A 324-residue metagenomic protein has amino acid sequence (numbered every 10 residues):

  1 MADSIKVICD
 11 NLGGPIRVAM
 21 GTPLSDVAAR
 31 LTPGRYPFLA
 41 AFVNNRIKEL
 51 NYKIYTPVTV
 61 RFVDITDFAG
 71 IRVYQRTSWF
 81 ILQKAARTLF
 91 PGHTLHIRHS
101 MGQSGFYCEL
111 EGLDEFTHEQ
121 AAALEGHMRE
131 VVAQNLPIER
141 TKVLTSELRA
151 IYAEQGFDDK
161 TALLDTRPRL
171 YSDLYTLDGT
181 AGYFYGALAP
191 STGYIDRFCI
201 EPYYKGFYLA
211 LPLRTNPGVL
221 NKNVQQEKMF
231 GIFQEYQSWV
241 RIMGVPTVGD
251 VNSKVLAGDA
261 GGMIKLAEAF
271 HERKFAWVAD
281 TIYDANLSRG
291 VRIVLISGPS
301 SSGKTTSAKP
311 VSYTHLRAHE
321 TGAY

Functional and structural regions predicted by a protein language model:
M1-W79, K84, T88-G102, L113 (+2 more regions): Ubiquitin-like/PB1-type beta-grasp interaction modules and other compact soluble beta-rich domains
Y52-Y55, T59-R72, A85, T94-Q103 (+2 more regions): Auxiliary tRNA-acceptor-end handling modules of aminoacyl-tRNA synthetases
G290-I293: Pre-Walker A (Motif I) flank of P-loop NTPase domains
I296: Hydrophobic anchor at the beta1->P-loop junction of P-loop NTPases
S301: Walker A (P-loop) phosphate-binding loop of P-loop NTPases
K304: Conserved lysine of the Walker
S307: Hydrophobic positions on the alpha1 helix immediately C-terminal to the Walker A/P-loop
T314-T321: Conserved small/polar residues in nucleotide/adenosyl-binding loops
